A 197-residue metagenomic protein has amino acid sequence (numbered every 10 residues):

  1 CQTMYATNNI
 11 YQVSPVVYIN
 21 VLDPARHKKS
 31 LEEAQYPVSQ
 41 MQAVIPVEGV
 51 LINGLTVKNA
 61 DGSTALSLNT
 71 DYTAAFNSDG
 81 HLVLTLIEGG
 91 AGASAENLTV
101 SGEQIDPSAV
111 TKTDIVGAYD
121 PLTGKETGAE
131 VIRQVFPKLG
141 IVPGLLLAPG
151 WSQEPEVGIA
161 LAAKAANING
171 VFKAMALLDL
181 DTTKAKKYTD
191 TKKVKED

Functional and structural regions predicted by a protein language model:
C1-D197: Surface-exposed assembly/interface segments
